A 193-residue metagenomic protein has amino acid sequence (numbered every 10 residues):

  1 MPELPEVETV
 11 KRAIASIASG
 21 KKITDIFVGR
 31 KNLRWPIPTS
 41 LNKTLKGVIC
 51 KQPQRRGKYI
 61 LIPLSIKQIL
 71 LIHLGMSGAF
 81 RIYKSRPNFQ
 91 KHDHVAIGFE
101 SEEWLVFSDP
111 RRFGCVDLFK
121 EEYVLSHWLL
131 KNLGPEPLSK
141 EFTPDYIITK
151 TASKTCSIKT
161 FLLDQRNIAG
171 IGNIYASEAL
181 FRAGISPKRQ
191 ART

Functional and structural regions predicted by a protein language model:
M1-G114: A cross-family signal for N-terminal binding/gating loops and helix N-caps that shape access to the active site
K22-L41, Q54, Y59, S65 (+1 more regions): Basic, nucleic-acid-binding surfaces and adjacent catalytic neighborhoods in DNA/RNA-processing proteins
L70-A169, Y175-A176, L180-R182: Phosphate/anion-contacting hairpin/loop surfaces
